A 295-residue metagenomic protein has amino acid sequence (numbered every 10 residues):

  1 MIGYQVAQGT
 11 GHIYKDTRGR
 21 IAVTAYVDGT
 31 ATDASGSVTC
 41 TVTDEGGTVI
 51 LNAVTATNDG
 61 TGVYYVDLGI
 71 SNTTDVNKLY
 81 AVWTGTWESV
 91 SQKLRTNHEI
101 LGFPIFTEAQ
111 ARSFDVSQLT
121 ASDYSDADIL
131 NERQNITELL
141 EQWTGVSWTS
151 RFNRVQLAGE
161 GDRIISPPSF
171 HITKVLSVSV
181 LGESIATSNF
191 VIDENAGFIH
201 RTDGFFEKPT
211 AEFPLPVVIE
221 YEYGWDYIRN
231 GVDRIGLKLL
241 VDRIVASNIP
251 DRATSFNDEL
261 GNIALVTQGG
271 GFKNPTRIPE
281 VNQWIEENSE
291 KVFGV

Functional and structural regions predicted by a protein language model:
M1-R20, Y26-N52, T61-V295: Divalent metal-cofactor coordination and adjacent catalytic microenvironments
A56-N58: Short beta-strand segments within Ig-like beta-sandwich modules, predominantly Fibronectin type-III
